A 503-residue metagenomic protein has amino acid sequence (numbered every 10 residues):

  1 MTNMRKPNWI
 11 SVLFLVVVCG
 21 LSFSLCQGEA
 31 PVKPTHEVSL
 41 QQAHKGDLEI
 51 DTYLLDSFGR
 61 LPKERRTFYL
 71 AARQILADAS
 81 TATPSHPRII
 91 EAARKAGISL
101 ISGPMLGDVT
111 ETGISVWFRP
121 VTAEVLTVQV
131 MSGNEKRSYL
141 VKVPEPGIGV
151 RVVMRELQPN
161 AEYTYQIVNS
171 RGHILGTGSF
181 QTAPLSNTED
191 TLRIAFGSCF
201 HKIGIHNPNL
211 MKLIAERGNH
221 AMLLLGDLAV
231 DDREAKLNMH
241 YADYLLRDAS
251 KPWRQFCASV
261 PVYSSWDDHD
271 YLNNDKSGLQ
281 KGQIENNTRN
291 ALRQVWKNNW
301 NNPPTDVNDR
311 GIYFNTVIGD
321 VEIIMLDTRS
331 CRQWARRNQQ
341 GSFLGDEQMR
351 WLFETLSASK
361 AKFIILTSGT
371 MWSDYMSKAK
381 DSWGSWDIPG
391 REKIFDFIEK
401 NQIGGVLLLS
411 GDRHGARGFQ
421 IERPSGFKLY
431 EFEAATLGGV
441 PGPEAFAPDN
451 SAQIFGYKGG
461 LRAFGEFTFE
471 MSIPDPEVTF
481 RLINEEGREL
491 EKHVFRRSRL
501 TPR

Functional and structural regions predicted by a protein language model:
M1-P7: N-terminal secretory signal peptides that target proteins for export/translocation
V12-S22: Bacterial N-terminal signal peptides
S24-G28: Boundary at the C-terminal end of the N-terminal hydrophobic targeting segment
E29-R503: Metal-dependent phosphoester/phosphodiester hydrolase catalytic core
